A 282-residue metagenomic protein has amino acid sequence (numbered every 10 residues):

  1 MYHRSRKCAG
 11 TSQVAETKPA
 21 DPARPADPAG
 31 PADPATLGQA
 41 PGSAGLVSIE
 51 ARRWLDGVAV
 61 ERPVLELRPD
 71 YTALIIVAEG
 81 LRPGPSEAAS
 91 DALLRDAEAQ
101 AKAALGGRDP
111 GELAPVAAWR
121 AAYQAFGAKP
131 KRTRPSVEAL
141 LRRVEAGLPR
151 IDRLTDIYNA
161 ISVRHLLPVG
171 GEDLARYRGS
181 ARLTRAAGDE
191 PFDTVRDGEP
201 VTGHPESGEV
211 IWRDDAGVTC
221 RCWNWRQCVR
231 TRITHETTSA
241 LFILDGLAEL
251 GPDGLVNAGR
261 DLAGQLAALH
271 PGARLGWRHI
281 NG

Functional and structural regions predicted by a protein language model:
Y2, G45-G282: Charge-biased, low-complexity intrinsically disordered regions
Y2-H3, Q13, Q39: Low-complexity, intrinsically disordered or signal/transmembrane-proximal segments
P19-L37, S43: Intrinsically disordered, low-complexity proline-rich tandem-repeat tracts
